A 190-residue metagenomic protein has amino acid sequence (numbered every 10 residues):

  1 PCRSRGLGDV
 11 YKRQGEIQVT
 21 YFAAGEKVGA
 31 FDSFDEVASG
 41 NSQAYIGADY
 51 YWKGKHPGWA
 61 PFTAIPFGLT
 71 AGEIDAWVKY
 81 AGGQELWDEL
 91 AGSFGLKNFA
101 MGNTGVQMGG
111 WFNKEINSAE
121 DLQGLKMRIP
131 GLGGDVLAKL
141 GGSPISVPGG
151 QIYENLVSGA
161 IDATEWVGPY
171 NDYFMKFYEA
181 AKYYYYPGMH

Functional and structural regions predicted by a protein language model:
P1-L7, Y11: Single conserved hydrophobic/aromatic residue that forms the stacking wall/gate of nucleotide- or nucleobase-binding
K12-E16: Short helix-capping segments at alpha-helix termini
Q18-Q43, A71: Extracytoplasmic small-molecule ligand-binding "clamshell" domains of the periplasmic binding protein/Venus flytrap
D35, Q43, A48-P144, G149 (+3 more regions): Contiguous mixed-secondary-structure segments that line small-molecule binding/active-site clefts of soluble domains
D49, G168-P169: Short secondary-structure boundary segments
S158: Short terminal or interdomain "cap/linker" segment that borders an active site or interface and mediates
